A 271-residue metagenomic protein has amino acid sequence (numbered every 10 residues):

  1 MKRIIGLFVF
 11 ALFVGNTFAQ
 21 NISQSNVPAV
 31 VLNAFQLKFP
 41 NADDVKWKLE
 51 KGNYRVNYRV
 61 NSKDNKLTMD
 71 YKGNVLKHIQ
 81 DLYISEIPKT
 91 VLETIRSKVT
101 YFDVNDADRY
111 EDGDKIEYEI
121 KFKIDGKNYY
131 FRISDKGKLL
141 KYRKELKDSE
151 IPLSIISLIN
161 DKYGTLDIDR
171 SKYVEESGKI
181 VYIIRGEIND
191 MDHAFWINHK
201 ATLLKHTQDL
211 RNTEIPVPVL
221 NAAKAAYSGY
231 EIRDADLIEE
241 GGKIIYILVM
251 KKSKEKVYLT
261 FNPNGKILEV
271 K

Functional and structural regions predicted by a protein language model:
M1-S25, F35: Bacterial Sec-dependent N-terminal signal peptides
Q20-I247, K252-K271: Interaction-mediating elements
